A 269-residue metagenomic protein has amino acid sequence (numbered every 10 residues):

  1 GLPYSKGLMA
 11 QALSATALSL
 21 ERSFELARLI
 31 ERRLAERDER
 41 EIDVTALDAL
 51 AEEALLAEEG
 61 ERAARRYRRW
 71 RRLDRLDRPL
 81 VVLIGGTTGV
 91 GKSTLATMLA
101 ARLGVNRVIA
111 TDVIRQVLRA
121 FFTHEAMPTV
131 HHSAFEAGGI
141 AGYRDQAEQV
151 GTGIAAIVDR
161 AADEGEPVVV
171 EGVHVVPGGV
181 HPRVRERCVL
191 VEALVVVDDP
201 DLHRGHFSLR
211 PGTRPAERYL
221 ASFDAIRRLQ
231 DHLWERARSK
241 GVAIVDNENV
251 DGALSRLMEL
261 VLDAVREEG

Functional and structural regions predicted by a protein language model:
S14, L20-V81: Extreme N-terminal, non-catalytic leader segments that precede Walker-type/kinase nucleotide-binding cores
V82-A101: Glycine-rich phosphate-binding P-loop
L103-F121: Short beta-strand-centered segment that lines the nucleotide-binding/catalytic pocket of NTP-utilizing
V105-N106, E186-V191, K240-V242: Short glycine-/polar-rich loops that comprise or flank the Walker A/P-loop and associated switch/sensor motifs
N106, E164-V170, V191: Loop/turn-to-beta-strand initiation segments
R119-E166: Conserved nucleotide-sensing/catalytic segment adjacent to the nucleotide-binding pocket in NTP-handling enzymes
V189-H232: A glycine- and Lys/Arg-enriched "phosphate-lid" helix/loop adjacent to the NTP-binding pocket of small-molecule kinases
D231-G269: NTP-dependent small-molecule kinase module
